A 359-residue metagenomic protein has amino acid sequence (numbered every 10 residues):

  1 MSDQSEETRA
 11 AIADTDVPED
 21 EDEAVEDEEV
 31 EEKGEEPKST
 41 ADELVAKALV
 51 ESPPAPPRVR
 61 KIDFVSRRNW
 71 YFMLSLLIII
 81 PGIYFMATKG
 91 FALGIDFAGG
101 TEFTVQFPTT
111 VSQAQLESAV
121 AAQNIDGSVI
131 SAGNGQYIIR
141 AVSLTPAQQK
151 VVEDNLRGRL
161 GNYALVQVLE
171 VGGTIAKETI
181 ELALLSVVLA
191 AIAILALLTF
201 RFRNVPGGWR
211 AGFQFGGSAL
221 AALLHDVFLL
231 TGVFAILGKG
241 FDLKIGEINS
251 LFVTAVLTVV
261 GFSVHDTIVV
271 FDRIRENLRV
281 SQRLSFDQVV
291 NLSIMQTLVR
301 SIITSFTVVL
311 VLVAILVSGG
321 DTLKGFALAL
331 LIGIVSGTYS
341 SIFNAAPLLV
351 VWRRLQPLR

Functional and structural regions predicted by a protein language model:
S2-R359: A structural signal for conserved, well-ordered secondary-structure elements that form binding/interaction cores
